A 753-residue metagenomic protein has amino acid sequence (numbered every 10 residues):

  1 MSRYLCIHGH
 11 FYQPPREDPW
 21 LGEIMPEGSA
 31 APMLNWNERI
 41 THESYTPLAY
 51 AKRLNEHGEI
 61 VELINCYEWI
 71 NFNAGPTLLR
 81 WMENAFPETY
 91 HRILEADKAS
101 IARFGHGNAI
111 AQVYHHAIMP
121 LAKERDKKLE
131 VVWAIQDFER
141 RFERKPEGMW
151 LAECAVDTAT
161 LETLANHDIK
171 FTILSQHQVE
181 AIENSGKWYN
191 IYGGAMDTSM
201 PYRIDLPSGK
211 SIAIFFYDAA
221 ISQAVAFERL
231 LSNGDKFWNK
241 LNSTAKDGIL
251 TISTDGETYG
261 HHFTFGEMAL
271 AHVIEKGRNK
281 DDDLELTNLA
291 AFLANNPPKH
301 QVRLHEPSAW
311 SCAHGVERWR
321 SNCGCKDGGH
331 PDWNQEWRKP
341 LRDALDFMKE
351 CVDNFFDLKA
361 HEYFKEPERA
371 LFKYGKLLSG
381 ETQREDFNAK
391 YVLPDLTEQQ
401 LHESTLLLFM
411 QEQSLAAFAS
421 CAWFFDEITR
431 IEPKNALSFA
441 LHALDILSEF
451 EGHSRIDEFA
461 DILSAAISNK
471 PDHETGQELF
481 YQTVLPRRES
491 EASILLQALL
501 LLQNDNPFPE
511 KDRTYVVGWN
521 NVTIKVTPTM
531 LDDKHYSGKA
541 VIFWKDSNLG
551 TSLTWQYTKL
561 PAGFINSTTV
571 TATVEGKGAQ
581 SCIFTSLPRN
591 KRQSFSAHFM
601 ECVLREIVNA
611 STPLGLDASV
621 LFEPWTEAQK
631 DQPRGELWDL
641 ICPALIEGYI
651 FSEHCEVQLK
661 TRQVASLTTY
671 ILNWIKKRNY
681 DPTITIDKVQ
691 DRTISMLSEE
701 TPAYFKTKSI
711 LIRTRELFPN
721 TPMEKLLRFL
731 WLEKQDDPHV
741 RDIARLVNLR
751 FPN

Functional and structural regions predicted by a protein language model:
S2-L54, T77, N190-L501, E575-A579 (+7 more regions): Active-site and substrate-binding clefts of carbohydrate-active enzymes
Y4-G9, P14-R125, L129-E130, E147-L151 (+3 more regions): Short, well-structured secondary-structure segments
A49, I64-N65, A74, M82-F86 (+4 more regions): Extended, Lys/Arg-enriched charged tracts that mediate electrostatic binding to polyanionic substrates
H91-N108, V132, R144, A165-L206 (+2 more regions): Acidic, His- and aromatic-enriched active-site or binding-groove loops in soluble protein domains that engage sugars
K127-L151, N242-S253: CE4/NodB-like, metal-dependent polysaccharide N-deacetylase domain that modifies extracellular/periplasmic N-acetylated
E153-T160, V179-E183, L293-P297: Beta-rich nucleic-acid/ligand-interaction surfaces
H453-T568: C-terminal amphipathic alpha-helical interaction region
I650-N753: Extended alpha-helical scaffold segments
